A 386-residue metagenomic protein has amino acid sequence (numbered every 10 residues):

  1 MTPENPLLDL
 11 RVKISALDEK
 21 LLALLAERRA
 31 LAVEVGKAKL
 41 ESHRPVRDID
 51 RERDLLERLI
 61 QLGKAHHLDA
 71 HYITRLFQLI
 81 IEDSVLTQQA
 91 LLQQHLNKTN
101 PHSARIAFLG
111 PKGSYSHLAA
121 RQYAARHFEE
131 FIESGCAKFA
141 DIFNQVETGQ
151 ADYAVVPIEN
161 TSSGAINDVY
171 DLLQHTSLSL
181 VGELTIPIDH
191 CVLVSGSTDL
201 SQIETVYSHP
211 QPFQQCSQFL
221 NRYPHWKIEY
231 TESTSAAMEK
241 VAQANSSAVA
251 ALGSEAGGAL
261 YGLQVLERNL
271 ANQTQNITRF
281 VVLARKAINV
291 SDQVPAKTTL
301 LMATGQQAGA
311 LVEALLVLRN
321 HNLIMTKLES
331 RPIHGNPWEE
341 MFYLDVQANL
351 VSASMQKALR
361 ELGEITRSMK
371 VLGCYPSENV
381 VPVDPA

Functional and structural regions predicted by a protein language model:
M1-A386: Domain-level signature for soluble enzymes in the chorismate/prephenate branch of the shikimate pathway
